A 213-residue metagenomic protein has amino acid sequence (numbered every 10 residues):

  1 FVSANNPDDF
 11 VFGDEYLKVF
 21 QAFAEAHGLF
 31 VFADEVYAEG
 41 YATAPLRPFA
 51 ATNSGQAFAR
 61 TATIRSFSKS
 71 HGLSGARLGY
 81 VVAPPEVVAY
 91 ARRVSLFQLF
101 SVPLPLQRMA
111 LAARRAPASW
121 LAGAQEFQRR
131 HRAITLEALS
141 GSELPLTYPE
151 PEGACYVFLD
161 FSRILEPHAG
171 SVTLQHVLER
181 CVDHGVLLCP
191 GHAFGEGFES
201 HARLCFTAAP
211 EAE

Functional and structural regions predicted by a protein language model:
F1-R47: Active-site phosphate-binding strand-loop segment of PLP-dependent enzymes
V2-S3, F32-E35, R65, P149-E150 (+2 more regions): Short beta-strand segments
G28-F30, R60-A62, L187: Proline-centered loop/turn at the N-terminus of a beta-strand
D34, T61, G79, A110 (+6 more regions): Generic structural signal for small/hydrophobic residues in well-ordered secondary structure, especially within
A51-R129, L136-A138: Conserved core segment of the aminotransferase class I/II
Q56, P167-V172, H176, D183-C189 (+1 more regions): PLP-dependent enzyme catalytic core of the Aspartate aminotransferase-like
L111, E126-L136, Y148-I164, F198-S200: Conserved glycine-rich beta-strand-loop-beta hairpin in the small C-terminal domain of fold type I
